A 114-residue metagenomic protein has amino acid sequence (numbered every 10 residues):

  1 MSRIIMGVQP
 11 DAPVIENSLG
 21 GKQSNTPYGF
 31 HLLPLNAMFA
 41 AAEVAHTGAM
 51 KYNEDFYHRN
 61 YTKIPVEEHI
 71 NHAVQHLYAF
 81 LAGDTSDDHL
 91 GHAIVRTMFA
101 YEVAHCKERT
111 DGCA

Functional and structural regions predicted by a protein language model:
M1-A114: Intrinsically disordered, low-complexity regulatory regions that flank transcription factor DNA-binding cores
